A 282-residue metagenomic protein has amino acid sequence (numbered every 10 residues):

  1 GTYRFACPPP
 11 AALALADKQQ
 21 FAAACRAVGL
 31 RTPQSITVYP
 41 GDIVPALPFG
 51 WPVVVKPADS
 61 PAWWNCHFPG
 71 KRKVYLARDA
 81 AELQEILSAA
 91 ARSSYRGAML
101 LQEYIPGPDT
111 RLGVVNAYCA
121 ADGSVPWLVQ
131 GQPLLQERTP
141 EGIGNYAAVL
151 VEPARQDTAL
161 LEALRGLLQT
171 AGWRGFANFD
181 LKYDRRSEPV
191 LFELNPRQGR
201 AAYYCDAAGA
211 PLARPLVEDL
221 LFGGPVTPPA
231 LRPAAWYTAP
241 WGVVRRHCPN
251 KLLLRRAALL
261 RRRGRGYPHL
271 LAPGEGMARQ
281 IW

Functional and structural regions predicted by a protein language model:
G1-P8, G41-P45: ATP-binding N-terminal substructure of ATP-dependent carboxylate-amine bond-forming enzymes
A12-L100, A121-S124, T158: Active-site nucleotide/adenylate-binding loops and adjacent lid/helix of ATP-dependent enzymes
R31, Y95-M99, D109-G113, G175-A177: Short, basic and Ser/Thr-rich N-terminal targeting/leader segments
R72-V74, R78-A81, E85, A89 (+2 more regions): ATP-dependent carboxylate/phosphate-activation module, predominantly the ATP-grasp catalytic core and closely related
Q102-E103, R174-R186: A short glycine-rich, hydrophobically flanked beta-strand micro-motif that places a catalytic Asp/Glu for divalent metal
S187-R197: A short beta-strand motif that forms the metal-chelation/ATP-contact edge of phosphoryl-transfer active sites
E218-W282: Peripheral (often C-terminal) accessory segments that flank ATP-dependent C-N-forming ligase machineries
